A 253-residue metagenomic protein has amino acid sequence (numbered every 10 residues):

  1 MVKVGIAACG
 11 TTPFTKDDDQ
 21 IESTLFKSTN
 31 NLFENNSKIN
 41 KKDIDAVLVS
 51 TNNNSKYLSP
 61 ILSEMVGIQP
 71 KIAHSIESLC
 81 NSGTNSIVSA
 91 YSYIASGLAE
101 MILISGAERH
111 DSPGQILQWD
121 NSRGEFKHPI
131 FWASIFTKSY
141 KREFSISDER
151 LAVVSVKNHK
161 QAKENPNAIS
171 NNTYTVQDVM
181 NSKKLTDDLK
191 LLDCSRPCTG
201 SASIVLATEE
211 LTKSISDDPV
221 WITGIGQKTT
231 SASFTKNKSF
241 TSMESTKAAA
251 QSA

Functional and structural regions predicted by a protein language model:
M1-D19, S23, A152-V153, K184-S252: Condensing-enzyme catalytic core mediating Claisen C-C bond formation in acyl metabolism
M1-N81, S89, Y140, F144-S147 (+3 more regions): Conserved active-site "lid/cap" helical segment
M1-V4, K42-D45, Q69-I72, S96-I102 (+3 more regions): Short coil/turn connectors at secondary-structure junctions
D18-D19, P113-Q118, K163-P166, F234-T235: Short acidic, glycine/serine/threonine-rich loops at helix termini
F33, Y93-I94, T212: Hydrophobic pocket-lining residues that define ligand/cofactor binding sites across diverse proteins
T51-S105, R109-A133, S170-C194, T223-T230 (+1 more regions): Conserved catalytic cysteine-centered active-site region of acyl-thioester-dependent Claisen-condensing enzymes
H128-S170: Conserved thiamine diphosphate
